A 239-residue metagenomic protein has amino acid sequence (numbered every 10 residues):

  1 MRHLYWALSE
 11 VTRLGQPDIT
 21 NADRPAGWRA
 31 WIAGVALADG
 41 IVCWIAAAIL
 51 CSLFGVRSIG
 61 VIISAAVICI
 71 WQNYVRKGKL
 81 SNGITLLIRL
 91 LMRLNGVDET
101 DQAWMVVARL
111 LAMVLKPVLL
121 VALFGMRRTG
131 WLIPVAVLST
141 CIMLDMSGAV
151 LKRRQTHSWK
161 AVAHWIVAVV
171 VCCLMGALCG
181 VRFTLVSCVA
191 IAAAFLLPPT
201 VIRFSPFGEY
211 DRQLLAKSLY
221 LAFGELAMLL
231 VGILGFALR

Functional and structural regions predicted by a protein language model:
M1-L80, L90-D101, M105-K152, H157-R239: Hydrophobic alpha-helical transmembrane segments
T85-L86: Cytosol/matrix-facing amphipathic helices and coiled-coil assembly/linker segments of eukaryotic membrane proteins
